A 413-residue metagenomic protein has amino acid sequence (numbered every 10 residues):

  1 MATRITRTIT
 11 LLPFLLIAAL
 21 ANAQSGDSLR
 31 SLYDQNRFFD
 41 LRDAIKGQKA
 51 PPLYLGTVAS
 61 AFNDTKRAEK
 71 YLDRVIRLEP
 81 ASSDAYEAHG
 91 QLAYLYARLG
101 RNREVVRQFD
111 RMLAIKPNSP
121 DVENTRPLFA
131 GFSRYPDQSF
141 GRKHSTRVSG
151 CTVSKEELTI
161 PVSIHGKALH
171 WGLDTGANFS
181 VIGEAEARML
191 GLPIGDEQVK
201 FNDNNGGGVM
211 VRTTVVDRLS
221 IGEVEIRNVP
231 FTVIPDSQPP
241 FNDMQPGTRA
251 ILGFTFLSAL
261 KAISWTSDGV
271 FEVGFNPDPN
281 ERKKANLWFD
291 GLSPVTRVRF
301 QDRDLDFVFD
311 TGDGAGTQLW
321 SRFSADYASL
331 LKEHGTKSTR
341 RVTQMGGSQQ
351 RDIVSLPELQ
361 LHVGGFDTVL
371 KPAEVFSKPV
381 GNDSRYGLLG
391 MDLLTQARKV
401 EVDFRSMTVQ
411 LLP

Functional and structural regions predicted by a protein language model:
M1-T6: N-terminal secretory signal peptides that target proteins for export/translocation
T10-A18: Bacterial N-terminal signal peptides
A23-P413: Pepsin/retropepsin-fold aspartyl endopeptidases
